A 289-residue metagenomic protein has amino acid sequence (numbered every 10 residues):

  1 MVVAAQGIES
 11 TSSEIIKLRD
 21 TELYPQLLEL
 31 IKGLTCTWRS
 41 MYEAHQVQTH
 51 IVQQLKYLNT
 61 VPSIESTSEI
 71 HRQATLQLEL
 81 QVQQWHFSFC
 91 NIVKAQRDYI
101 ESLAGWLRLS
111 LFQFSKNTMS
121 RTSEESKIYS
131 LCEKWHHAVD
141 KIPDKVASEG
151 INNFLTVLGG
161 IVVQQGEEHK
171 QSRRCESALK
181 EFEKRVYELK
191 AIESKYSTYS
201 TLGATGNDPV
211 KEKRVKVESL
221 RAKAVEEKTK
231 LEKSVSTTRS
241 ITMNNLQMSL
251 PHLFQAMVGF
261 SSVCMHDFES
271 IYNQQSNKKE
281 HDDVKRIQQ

Functional and structural regions predicted by a protein language model:
M1-Q289: Extended alpha-helical coiled-coil scaffold domains characteristic of the BAR superfamily
